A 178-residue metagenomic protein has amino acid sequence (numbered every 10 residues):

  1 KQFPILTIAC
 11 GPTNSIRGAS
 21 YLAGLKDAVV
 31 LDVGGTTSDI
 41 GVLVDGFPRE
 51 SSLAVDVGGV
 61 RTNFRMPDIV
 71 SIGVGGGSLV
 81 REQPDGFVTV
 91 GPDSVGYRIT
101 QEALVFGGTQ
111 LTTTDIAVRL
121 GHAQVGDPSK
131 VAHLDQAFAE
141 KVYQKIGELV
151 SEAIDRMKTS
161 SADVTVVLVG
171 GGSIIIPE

Functional and structural regions predicted by a protein language model:
K1: An acidic, phosphate/nucleotide-engaging active-site surface
P4-V30, G41-P48, S52-E178: Helical "lid/coupling" subdomains associated with nucleotide-phosphate turnover
T36: Conserved Rossmann-like nucleotide-cofactor binding loop
